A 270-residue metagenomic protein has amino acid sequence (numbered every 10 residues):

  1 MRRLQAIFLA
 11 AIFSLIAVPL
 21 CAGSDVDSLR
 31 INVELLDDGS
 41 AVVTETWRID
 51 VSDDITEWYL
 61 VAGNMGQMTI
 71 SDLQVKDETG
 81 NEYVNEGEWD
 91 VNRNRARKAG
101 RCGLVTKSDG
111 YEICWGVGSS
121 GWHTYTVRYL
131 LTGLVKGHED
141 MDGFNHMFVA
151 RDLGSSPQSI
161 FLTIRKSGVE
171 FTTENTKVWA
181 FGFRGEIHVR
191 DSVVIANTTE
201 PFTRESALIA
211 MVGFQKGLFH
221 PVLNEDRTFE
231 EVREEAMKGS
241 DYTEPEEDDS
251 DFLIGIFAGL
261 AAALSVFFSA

Functional and structural regions predicted by a protein language model:
M1-A6: Positively charged n-region of N-terminal signal peptides that target proteins for export
I7-A17: Bacterial N-terminal signal peptides
A22-S269: Lumenal/extracellular ectodomains and adaptor appendage modules of the eukaryotic vesicle/secretory system
